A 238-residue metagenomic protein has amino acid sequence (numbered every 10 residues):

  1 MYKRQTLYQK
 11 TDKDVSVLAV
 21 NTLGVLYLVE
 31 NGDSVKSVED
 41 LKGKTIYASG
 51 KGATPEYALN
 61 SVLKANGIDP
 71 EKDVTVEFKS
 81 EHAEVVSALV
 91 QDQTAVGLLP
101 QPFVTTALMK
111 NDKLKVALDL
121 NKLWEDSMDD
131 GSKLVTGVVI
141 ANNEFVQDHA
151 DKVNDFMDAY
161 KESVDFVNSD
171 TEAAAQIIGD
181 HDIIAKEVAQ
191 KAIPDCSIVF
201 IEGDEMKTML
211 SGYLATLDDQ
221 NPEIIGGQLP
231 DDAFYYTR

Functional and structural regions predicted by a protein language model:
K3, E77, E81-I177: Pocket-lining segment of extracytoplasmic ligand-binding domains
K3-I68, F78, A95, Q101 (+1 more regions): Short, glycine-/small- and polar/acidic-enriched structural segments that line small-molecule recognition paths
Y8-T11, K42-T45, G50, L63-G67 (+6 more regions): Sec/Tat-exported extracytoplasmic proteins
P70-V74, D182-P194, I225-D231: Short, surface-exposed acidic
V146-Q220: Secondary-structure end/capping motifs
S211-R238: Conserved C-terminal helix/tail region of periplasmic/extracytoplasmic solute-binding proteins
